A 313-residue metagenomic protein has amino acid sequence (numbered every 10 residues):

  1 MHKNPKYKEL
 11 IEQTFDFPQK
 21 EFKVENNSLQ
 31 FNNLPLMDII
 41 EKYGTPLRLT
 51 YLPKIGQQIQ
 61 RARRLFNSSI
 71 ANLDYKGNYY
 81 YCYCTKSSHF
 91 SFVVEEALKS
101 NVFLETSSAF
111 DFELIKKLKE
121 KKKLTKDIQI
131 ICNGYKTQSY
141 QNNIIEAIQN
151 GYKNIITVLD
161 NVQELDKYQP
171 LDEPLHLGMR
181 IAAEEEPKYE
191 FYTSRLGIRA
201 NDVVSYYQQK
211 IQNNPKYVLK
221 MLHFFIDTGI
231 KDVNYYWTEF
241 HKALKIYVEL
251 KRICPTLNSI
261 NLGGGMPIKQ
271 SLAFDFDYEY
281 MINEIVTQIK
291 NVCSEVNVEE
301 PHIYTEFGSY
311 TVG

Functional and structural regions predicted by a protein language model:
M1-L175, M179, Q212-N214, V218 (+1 more regions): A charged N-terminal "starter" segment
Y7-E9, T228-I230, N234-G313: C-terminal active-site-proximal or functional interface alpha/beta core segments in diverse enzymes
I40-L49, Y79, L98, H223-K231 (+1 more regions): Glycine- and acidic
G44-R48, K126-I130, Q149-I155, K188-A200 (+2 more regions): Glycine-rich tight-turn/loop motif centered on a GG-T
H89-V93, T137-S139, L165, A182-S194 (+2 more regions): Conserved radical SAM core fold
L104-E105, L177, L222, I260 (+1 more regions): Residue-level marker for buried hydrophobic side chains located in beta-strands that build the well-ordered beta-sheet
V158, G178-A182, H223-F225, N261-G263: Short beta-strand segments
E173, L177-K220, K231-Y247: Active-site/ligand-binding-proximal alpha/beta "capping" segment
